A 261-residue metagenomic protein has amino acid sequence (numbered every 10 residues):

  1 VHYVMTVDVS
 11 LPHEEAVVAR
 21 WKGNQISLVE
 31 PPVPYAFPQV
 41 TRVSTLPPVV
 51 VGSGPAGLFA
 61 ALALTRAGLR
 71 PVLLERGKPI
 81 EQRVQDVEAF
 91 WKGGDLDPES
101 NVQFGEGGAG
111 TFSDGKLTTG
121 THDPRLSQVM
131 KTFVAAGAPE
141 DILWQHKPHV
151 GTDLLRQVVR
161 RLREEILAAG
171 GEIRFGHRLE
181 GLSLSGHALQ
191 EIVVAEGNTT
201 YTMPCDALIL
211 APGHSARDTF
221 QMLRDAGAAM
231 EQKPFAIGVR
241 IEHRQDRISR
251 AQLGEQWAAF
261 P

Functional and structural regions predicted by a protein language model:
V1-P261: Residues forming the flavin
